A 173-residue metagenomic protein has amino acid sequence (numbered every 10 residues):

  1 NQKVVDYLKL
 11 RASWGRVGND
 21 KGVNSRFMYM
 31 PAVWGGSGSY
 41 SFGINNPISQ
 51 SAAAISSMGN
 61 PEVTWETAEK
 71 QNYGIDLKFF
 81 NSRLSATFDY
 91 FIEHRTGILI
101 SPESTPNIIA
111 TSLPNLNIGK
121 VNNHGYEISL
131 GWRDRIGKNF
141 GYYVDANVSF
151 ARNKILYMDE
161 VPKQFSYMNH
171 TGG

Functional and structural regions predicted by a protein language model:
N1-G173: Extracellular/periplasmic, surface-exposed regions of secreted and cell-surface proteins
